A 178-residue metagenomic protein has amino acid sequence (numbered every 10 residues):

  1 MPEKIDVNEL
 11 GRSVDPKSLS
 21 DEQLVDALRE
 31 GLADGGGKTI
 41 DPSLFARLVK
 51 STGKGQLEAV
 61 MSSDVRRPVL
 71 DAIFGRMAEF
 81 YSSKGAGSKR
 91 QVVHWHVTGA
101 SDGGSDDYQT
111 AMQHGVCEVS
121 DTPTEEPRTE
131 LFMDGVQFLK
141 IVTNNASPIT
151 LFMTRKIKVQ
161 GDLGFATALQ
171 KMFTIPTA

Functional and structural regions predicted by a protein language model:
M1-A178: Feature captures hydrophobic
